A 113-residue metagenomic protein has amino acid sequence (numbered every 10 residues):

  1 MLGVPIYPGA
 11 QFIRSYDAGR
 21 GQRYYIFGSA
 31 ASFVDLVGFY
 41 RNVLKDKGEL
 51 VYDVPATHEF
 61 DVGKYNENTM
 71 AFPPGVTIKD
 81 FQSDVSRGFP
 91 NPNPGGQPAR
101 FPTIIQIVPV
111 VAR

Functional and structural regions predicted by a protein language model:
M1-R113: An acidic-aromatic pocket/loop used at catalytic or ligand-binding sites
